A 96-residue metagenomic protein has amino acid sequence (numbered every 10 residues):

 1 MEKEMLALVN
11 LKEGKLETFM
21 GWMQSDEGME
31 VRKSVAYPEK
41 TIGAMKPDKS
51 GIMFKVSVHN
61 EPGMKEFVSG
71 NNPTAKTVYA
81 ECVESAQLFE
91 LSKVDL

Functional and structural regions predicted by a protein language model:
M1-T74, S85-L96: Short S/T/G/P-rich N-terminal loop/turn motif that feeds into the first structured element of a domain
V78: Metal-dependent phosphoesterase signature
